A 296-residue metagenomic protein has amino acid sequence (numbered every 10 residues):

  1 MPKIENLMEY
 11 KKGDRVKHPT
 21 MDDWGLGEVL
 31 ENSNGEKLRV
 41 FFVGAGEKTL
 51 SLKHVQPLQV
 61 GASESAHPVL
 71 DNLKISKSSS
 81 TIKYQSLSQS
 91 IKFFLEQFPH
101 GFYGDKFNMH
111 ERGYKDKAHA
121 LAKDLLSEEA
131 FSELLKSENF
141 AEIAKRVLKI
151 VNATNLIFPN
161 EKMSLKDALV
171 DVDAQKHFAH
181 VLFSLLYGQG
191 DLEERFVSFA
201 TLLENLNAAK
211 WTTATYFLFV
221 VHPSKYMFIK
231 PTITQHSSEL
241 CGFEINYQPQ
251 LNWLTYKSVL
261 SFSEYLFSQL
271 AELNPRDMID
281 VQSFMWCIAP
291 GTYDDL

Functional and structural regions predicted by a protein language model:
P2-E5, E9-Q59: Basic/aromatic-rich interaction segments and small domains that mediate binding to polyanionic partners
V16, D23, E204, H222-P223: Short beta-turn/strand-loop junction motif enriched in small, turn-promoting residues
K37, E64-N207, P223-L296: An N-terminal alpha-helical hairpin/helix-loop-helix interaction module that forms a charged, gly/pro-flexible surface
A214-F219: Short hydrophobic alpha-helical segments that form membrane-spanning helices or hydrophobic packing faces of helical
